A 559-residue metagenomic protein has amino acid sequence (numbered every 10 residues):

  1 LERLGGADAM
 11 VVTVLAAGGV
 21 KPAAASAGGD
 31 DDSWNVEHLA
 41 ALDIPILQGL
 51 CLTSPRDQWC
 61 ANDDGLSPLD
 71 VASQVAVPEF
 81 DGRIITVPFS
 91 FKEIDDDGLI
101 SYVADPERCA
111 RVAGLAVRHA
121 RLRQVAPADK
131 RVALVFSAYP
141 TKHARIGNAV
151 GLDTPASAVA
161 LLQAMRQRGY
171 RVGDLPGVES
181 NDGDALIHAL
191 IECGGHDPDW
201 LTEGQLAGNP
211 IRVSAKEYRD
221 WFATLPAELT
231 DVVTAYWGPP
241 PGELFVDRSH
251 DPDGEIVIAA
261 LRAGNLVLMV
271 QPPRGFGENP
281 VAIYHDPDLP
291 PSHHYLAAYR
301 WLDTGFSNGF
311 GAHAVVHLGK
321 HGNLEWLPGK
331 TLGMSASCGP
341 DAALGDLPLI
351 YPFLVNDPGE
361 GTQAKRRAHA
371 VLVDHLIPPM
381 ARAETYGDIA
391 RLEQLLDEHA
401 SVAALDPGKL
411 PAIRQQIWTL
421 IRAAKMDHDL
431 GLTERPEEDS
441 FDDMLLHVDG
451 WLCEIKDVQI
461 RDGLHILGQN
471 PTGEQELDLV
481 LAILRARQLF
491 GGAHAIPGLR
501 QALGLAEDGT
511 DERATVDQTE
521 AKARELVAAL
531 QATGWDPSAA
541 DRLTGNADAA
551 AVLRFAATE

Functional and structural regions predicted by a protein language model:
L1-E559: Ligand/cofactor-recognition surfaces for anionic moieties
